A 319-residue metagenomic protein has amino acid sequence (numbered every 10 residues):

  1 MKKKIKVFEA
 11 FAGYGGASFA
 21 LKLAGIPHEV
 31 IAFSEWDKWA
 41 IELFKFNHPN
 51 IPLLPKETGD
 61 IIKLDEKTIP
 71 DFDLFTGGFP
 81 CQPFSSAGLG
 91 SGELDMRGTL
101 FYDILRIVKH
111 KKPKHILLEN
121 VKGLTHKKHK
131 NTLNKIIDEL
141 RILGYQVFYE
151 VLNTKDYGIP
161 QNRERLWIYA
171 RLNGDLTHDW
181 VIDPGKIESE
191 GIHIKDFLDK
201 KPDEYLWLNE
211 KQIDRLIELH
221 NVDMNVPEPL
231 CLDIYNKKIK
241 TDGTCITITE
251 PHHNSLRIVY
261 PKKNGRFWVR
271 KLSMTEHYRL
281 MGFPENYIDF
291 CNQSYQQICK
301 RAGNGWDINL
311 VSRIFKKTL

Functional and structural regions predicted by a protein language model:
K4, V30, P55, D73 (+2 more regions): The start of beta-strands in P-loop NTPase/AAA+ ATPase cores
I5-I62: SAM cofactor-binding core of SAM-dependent methyltransferases, primarily the Rossmann-like beta-alpha-beta module
V7-G16, L21, I61, P70-G88 (+6 more regions): Conserved proline-anchored active-site loop of SAM-dependent methyltransferases that bridges a beta-strand
G16, L43, L100-D103, L310: Well-ordered alpha-helical segments embedded in enzymatic catalytic cores
F19-L23, F46, R106-K109, D138 (+1 more regions): Short, well-ordered alpha-helices that flank and scaffold nucleotide-derived cofactor binding pockets
K22, K45-F46, A87-G90, H129-K130 (+1 more regions): Short amphipathic alpha-helical segments
L64-F72, Q82-T247, P251, R270: Class I S-adenosyl-L-methionine
Y205-L319: C-terminal target-recognition/interaction regions appended to catalytic cores
